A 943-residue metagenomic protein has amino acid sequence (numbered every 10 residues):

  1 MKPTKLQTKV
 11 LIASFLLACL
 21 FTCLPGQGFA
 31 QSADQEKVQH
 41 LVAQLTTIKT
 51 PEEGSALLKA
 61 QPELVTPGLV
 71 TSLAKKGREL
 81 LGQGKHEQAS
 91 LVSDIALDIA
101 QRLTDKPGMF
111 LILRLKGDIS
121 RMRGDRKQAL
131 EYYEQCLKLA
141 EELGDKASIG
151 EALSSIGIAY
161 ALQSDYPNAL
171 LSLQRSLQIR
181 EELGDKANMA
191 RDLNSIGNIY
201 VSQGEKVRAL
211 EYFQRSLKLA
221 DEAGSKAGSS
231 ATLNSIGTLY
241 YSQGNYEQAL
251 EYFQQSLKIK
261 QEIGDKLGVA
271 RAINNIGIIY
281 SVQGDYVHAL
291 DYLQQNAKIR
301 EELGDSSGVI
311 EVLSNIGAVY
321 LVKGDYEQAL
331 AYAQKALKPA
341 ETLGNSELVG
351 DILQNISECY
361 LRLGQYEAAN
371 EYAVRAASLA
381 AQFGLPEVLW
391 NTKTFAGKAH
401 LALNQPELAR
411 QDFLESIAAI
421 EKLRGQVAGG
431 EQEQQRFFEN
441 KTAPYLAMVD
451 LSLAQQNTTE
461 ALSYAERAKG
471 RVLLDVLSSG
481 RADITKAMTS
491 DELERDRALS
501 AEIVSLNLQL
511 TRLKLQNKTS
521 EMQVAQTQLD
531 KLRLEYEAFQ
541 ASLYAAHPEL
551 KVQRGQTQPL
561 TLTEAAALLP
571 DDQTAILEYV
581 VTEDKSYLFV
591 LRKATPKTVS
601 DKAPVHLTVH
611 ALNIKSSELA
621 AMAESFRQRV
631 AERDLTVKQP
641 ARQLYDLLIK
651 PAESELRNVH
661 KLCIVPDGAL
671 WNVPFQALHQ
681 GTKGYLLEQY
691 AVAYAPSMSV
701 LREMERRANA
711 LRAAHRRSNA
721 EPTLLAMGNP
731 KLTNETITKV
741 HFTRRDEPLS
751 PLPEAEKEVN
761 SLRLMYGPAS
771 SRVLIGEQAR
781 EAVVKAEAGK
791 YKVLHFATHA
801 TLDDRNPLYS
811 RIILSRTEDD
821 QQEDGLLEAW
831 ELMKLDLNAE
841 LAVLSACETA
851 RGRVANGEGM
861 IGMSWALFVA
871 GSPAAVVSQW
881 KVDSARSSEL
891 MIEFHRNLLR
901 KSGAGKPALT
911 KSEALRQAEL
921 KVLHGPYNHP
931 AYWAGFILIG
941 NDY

Functional and structural regions predicted by a protein language model:
Q35-Q39, P406-Q689, M698-T736, F742-T743 (+1 more regions): Amphipathic alpha-helical protein-protein interaction segments
A74-G82, G108-M122, A147-L162, A187-S202 (+7 more regions): Conserved alpha-helical positions within TPR/SEL1-like repeat arrays
L80-L81, A100, S120, A140 (+16 more regions): Eukaryotic all-alpha helical interaction scaffolds
F213, F253, L293, V524-T527 (+5 more regions): A domain-level signal for caspase-like cysteine endopeptidase catalytic cores and their zymogen-processing architecture
T557-E564, L635-Q643, P748-L808, L814-K834 (+2 more regions): Functional beta-strand-loop-alpha-helix junction segments that form "active/interaction loops" within catalytic
L711-A714, S718-A720, R886-Y943: An often Trp-containing, charged/polar helix-loop segment at the C-terminal end of enzyme catalytic cores
K792-E893, N897, G903: Catalytic cores of nucleophile-dependent amide-cleaving enzymes
